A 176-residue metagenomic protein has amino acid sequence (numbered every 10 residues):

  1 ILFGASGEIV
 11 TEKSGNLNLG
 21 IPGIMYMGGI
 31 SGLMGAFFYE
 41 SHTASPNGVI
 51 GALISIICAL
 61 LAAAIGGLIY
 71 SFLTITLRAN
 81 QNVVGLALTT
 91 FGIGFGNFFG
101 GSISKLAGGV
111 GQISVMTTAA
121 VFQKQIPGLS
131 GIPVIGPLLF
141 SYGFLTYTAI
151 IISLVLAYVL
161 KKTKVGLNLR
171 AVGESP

Functional and structural regions predicted by a protein language model:
I1-A5, L17, S31, E40-I54: Membrane-interfacial amphipathic/re-entrant helices at transmembrane-helix boundaries
L2, S6, M27, L53 (+4 more regions): Generic alpha-helical transmembrane segments of integral inner-membrane proteins, especially permease/transport modules
S6, V10, M34, F38 (+4 more regions): Membrane-interface helix caps of multi-pass small-molecule transporters
I9-N16, S41-S45, A79, S102-G109 (+2 more regions): Transmembrane helix-loop junctions in multipass membrane proteins, especially transporters and channels
I9-S31, L53, I75-L88: Short, non-helical or kinked segments that cap or interrupt transmembrane helices
A44-F95: Alpha-helical transmembrane segments within multi-pass membrane transporters and channels
G92-K161: Transmembrane helix-bundle core of multi-pass membrane transporters and related energy-transducing complexes
V155-P176: Membrane-helix/interface signature in polytopic inner-membrane proteins
